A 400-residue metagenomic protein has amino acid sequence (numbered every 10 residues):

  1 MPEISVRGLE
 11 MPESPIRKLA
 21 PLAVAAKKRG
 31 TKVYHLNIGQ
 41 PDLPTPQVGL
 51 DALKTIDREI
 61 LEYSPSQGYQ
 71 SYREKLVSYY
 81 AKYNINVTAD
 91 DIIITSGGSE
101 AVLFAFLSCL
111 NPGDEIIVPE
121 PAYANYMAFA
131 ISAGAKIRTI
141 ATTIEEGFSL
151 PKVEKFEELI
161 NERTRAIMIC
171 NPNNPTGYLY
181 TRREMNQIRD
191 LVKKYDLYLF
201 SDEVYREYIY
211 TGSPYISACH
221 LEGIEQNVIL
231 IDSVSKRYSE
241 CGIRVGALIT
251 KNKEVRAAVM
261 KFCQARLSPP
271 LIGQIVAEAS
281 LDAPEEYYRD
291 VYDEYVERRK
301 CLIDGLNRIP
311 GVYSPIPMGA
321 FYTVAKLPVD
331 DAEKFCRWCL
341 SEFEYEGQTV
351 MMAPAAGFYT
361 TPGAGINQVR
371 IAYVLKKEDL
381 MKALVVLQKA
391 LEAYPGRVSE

Functional and structural regions predicted by a protein language model:
M1-I4, G8-S14, L19, A25-Y34 (+2 more regions): PLP-dependent class I/II
E59: Basic nucleic-acid-binding alpha-helical/helix-turn surface characteristic of O6-alkylguanine DNA
Y63-S96: Conserved N-terminal alpha-helix of the aminotransferase class I/II PLP-enzyme fold
